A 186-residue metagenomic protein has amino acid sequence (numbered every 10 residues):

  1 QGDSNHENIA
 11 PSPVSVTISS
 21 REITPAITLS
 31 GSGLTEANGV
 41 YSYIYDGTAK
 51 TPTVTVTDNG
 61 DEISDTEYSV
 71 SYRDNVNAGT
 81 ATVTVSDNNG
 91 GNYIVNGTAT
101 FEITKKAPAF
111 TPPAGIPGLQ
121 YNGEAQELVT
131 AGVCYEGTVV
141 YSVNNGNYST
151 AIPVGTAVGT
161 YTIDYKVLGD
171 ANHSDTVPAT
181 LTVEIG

Functional and structural regions predicted by a protein language model:
Q1-G186: Solvent-exposed beta-strand/loop surfaces, strongest in extracytoplasmic domains of secreted and cell-surface proteins
